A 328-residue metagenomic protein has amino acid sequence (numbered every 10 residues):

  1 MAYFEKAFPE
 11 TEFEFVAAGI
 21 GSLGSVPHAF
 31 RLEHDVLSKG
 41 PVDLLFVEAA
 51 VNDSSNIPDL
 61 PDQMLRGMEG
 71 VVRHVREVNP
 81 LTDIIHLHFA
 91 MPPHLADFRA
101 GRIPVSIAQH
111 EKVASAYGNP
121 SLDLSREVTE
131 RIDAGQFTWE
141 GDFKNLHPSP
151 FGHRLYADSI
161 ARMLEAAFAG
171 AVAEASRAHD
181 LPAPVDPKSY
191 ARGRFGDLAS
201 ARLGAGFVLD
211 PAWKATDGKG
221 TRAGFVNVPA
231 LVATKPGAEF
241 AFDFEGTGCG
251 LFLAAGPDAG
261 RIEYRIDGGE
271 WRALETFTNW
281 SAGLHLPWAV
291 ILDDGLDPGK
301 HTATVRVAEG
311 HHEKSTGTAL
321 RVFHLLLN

Functional and structural regions predicted by a protein language model:
A2-E14, L23-A178, L209, L231-E239 (+6 more regions): Alpha-helical cap/lid subdomain in secreted, periplasmic, or secretory-pathway luminal O-acyl-processing enzymes
A17-G19: Thiol-based oxidoreductase modules, predominantly thioredoxin-like and allied folds used for disulfide exchange
A169, A173-D243, F252: Glycan-recognition and processing domains
